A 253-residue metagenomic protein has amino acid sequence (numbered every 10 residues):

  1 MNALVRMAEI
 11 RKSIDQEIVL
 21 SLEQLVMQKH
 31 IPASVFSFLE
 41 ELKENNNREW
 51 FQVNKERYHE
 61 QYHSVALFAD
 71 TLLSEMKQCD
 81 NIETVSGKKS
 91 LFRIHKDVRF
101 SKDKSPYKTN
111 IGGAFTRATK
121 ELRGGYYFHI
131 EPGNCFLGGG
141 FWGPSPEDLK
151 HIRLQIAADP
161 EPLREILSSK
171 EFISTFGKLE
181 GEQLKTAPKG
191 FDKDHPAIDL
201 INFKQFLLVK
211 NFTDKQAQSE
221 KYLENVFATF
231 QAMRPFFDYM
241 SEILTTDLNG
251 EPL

Functional and structural regions predicted by a protein language model:
L22, V26-E44, R48, V65-A69 (+4 more regions): Long, solvent-exposed, polar/charged low-complexity segments
E40-I94: Active-site acidic/histidine clusters and adjacent loop/turn architecture that either coordinate catalytic ions
K77-E121: Hydrophobic/aromatic-rich structural module bridging two neighboring secondary-structure elements via a short loop
E131-K185: Compact, glycine/acidic-enriched structural inserts
